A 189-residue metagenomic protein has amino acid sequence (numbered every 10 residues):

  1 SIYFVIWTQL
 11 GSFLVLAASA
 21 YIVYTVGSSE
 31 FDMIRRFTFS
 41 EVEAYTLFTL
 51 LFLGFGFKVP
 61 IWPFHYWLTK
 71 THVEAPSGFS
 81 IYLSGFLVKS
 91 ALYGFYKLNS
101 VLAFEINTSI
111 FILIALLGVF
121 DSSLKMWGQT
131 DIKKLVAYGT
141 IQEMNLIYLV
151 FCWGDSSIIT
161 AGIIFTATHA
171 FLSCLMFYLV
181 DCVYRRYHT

Functional and structural regions predicted by a protein language model:
S1-T189: Hydrophobic transmembrane alpha-helices and their helix-loop junctions in integral membrane proteins
